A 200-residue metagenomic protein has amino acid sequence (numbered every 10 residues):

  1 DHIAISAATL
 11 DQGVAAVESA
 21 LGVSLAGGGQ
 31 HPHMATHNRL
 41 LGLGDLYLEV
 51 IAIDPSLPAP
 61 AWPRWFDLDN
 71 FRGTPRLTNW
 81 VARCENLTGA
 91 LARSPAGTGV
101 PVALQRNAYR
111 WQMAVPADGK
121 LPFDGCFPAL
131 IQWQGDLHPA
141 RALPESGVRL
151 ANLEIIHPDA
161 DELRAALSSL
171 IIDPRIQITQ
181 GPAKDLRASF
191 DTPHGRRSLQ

Functional and structural regions predicted by a protein language model:
D1-H2: Extreme N-terminal starter segment of soluble prokaryotic enzymes
I5-L25, L43-Q200: Glyoxalase I/VOC metalloenzyme domain signal
V23-G29, T36-N38: Short secondary-structure capping/turn segments at boundaries of alpha-helices and beta-strands
G29-P32, P55: Short, acidic/turn-prone active-site loops that include or flank metal/cofactor- and phosphate-binding residues
H31-M34, G181: A short beta-turn/loop motif at secondary-structure boundaries
H33-D45: N-terminal low-complexity or amphipathic/hydrophobic leaders
